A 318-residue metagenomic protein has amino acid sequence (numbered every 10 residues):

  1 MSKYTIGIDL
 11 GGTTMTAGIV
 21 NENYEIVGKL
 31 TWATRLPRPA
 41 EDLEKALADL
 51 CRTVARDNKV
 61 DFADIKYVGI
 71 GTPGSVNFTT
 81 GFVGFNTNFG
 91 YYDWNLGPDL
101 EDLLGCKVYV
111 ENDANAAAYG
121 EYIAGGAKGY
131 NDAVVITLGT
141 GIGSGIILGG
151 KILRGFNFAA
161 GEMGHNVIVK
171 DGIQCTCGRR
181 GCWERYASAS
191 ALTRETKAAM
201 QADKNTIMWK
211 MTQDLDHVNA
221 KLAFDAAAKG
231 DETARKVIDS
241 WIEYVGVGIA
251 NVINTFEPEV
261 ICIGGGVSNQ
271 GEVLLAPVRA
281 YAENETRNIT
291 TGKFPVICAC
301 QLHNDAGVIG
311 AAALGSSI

Functional and structural regions predicted by a protein language model:
M1-Y67, N77-T80, P98-V108, I123-Y130 (+2 more regions): ATP-binding/phosphotransfer module of carbohydrate and carboxylate kinases, centering on a glycine-rich
D9, G69-P73, V135-G141, G145-I147: Short beta-strand segments
L30-W32, T87, F156: Short hydrophobic alpha-helix segments
A33-R35, Y91, A159-E162: A short acidic/small-residue loop/turn micro-motif
G81-Y92: A charged helix-plus-loop insertion that forms the helical arch/lid used to bind and gate nucleic-acid substrates
V110-N112: Short loop/edge segments at beta-strand edges and connector loops that shape dinucleotide/nucleotide cofactor-binding
A117-I123, S144-I146, H165-N166: Adenylate-forming
I146-E162: Short, charged low-complexity linear segments at domain edges
